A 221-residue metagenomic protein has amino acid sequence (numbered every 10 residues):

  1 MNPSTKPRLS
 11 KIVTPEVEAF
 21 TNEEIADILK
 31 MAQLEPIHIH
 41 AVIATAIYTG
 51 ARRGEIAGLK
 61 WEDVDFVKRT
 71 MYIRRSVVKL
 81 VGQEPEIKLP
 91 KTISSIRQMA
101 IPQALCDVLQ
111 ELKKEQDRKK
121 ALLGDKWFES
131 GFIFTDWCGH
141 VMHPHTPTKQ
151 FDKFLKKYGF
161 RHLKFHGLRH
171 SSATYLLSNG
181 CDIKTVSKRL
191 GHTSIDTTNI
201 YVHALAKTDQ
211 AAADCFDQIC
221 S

Functional and structural regions predicted by a protein language model:
M1-L59, F66-V67, S94-I96, A104-D107 (+2 more regions): Basic, Lys/Arg- and aromatic-enriched nucleic-acid-binding interface segment
K11, A19, V77, C106 (+1 more regions): Catalytic-site neighborhood detector that most strongly recognizes the C-terminal catalytic loop/helix of tyrosine
A26-H40, T49, M99, Q116-D125 (+2 more regions): Short, basic (Lys/Arg/His-rich) helix/loop patches that form interaction surfaces in the mid-to-C-terminal regions
D27-M31, G82-L89, N179, I200-S221: DNA/chromatin major-groove-contacting recognition/catalytic segments
D63-T70, C181-I200: Short, polar N-cap/turn motifs at the start of nucleic acid-interacting alpha helices
K68, K79-V81, E86-I96, P102-L105 (+5 more regions): C-terminal secondary-structure termini that scaffold catalytic or DNA-interacting sites
